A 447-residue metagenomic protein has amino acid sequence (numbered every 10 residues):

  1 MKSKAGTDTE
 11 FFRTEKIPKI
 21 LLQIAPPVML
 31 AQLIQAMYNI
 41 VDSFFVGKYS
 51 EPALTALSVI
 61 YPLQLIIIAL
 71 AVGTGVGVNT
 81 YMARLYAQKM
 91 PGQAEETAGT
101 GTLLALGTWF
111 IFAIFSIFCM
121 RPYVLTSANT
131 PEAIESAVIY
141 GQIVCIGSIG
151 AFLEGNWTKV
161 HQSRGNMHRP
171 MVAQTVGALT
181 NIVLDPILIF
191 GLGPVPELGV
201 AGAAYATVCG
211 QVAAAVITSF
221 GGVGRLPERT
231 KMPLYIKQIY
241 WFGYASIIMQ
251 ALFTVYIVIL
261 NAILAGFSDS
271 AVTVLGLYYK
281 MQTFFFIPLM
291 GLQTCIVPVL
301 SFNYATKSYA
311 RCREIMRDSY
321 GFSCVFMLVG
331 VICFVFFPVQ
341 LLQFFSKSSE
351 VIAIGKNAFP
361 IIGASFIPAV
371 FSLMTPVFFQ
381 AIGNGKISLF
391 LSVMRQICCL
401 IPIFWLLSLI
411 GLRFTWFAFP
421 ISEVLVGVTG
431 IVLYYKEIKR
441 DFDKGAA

Functional and structural regions predicted by a protein language model:
M1-A25, M82-I149, V195-Y244, L300-S365 (+1 more regions): Short alpha-helical transmembrane segments in multi-pass integral membrane proteins
F12-F44, K48-Y49, L65-G77, Y81 (+5 more regions): N-terminal transmembrane alpha-helices
Q23-D42, I143, E154, G177 (+4 more regions): Transmembrane helical elements of multi-pass membrane transporters/channels
V28, Q32, S43-F44, T80 (+16 more regions): Transmembrane alpha-helix boundary and packing residues in multipass membrane permease domains and related
L33, M37-T55, V124-P131, I187-L198 (+3 more regions): Helix-terminus/linker motif at the lipid-water interface of multi-pass membrane proteins
L54-I114, A151-P170, V274-F337, A369-G383 (+1 more regions): Small-residue-rich hydrophobic transmembrane alpha-helices
I66-A69, A113, N181-P186, A214-S219 (+4 more regions): Hydrophobic transmembrane alpha-helices of multi-pass small-molecule transporters
G75, V144-Q162, P170-A178, A203-T218 (+4 more regions): Short runs within selected transmembrane alpha-helices of multi-pass transporters and secretion channels
